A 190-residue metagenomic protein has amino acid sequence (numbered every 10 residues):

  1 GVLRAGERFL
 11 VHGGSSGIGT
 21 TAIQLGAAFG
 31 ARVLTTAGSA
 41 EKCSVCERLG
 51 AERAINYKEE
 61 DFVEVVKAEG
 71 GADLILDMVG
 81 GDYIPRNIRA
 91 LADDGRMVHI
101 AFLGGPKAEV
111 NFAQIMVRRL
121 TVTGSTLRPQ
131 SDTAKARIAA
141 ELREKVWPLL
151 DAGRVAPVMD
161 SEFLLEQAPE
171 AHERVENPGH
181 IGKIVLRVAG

Functional and structural regions predicted by a protein language model:
G1-E59: Mid-domain Rossmann-like dinucleotide-binding core that forms the NAD(H)/NADP(H) cofactor-binding site
R4, G70, A92, G179-H180: Short conserved AdoMet
G6, A51, G71-A72, V155 (+1 more regions): Local beta-strand N-terminus motif with an aromatic residue
L10, D73-L76, V98: N-terminal Rossmann-like NAD(P) cofactor-binding module of classical short-chain dehydrogenase/reductase
F29, A37, D82-R154, R187-G190: Glycine-rich phosphate-binding loop and adjacent beta-alpha segment of Rossmann(oid) nucleotide-cofactor-binding
D61-G70: Short amphipathic alpha-helix with an adjacent loop that forms part of the alpha/beta core around
W147, A152-S161, P169-G190: C-terminal capping/lid region of NAD(P)-dependent oxidoreductase domains
